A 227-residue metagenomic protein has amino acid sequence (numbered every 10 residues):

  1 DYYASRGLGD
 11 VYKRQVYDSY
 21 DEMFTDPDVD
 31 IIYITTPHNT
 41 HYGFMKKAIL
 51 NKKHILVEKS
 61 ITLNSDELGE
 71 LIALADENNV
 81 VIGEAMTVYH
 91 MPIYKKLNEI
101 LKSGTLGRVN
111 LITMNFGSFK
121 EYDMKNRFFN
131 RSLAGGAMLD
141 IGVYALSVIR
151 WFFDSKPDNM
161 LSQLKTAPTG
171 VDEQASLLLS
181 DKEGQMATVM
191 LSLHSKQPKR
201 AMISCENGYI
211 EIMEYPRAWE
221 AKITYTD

Functional and structural regions predicted by a protein language model:
D1-Y12: Single conserved hydrophobic/aromatic residue that forms the stacking wall/gate of nucleotide- or nucleobase-binding
R14-I72: Beta-loop-alpha module in the N-terminal Rossmann-like domain of NAD(P)-dependent dehydrogenases, especially those
D18, V57-E58, I82-E84, I212: Hydrophobic residues in well-ordered beta-strands that form the structural core
I31-T40, F44, R127-F128, A137-I149 (+6 more regions): Structured catalytic cores of enzymes that bind and process phosphorylated ligands/cofactors
G69-T87, R108-L111: Rossmann-fold dehydrogenase core element
V88-M160, P168: Predominantly a Rossmann-like dinucleotide-binding segment in NAD(P)-dependent oxidoreductases
S147-W219: Contiguous beta-strand/loop segments that form the cofactor/metal-binding neighborhood of enzyme cores
